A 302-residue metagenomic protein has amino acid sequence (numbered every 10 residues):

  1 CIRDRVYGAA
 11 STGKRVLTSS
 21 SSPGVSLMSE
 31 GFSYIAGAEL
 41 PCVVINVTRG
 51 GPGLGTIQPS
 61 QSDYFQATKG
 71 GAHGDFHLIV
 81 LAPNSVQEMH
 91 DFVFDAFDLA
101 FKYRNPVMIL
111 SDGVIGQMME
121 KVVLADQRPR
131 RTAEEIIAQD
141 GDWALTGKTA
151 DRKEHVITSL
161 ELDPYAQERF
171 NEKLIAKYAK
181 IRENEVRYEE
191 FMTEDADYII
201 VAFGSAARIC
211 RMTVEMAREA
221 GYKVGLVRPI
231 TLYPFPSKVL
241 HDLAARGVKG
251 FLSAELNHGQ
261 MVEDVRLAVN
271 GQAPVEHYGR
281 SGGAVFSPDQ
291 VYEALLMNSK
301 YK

Functional and structural regions predicted by a protein language model:
C1-I2: Short, small-residue-biased leader/transition segments that mark boundaries at the very start of proteins
A9-L27, G37, P41-N46, A82: A short, small-residue-rich loop immediately preceding and capping a beta-strand
P59-D112, S287: Conserved thiamine diphosphate
R104-E190: Conformationally flexible catalytic loops at phosphate/diphosphate-handling active centers
V114-D142, L243, K249, A254-V262 (+1 more regions): Terminal amphipathic helices with adjacent charged low-complexity linkers/tails
R187-V227, Y233-V239: Redox- and metal-dependent alpha/beta enzyme cores, enriched for Fe-S-associated oxidoreductases and cofactor-handling
E255-K302: Peripheral docking tails and interdomain loops at the edges of cofactor- or intermediate-handling domains
